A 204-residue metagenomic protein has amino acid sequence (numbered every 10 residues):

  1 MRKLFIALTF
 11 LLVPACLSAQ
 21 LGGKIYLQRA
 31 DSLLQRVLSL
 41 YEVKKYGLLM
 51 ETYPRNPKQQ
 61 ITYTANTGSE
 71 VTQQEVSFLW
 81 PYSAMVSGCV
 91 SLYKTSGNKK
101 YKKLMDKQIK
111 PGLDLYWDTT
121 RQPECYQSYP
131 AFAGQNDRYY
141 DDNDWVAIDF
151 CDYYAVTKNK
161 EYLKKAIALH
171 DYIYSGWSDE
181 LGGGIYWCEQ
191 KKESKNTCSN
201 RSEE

Functional and structural regions predicted by a protein language model:
M1-G22: Bacterial Sec-dependent N-terminal signal peptides
K3-L4, A19, Y153, T157-K164: Short secondary-structure capping/junction motifs at helix and strand boundaries
I6, S87, D144-V146: Hydrophobic side chains within alpha-helical segments
Q20-A133, K160-G183: Low-complexity, Ser/Thr/Pro/Gly-enriched N-terminal "stalk/linker" regions
E75-Y82, Q135-T157, T197-N200: Aromatic-rich carbohydrate-recognition surfaces in CAZymes
G184-E193: Active-site lining segments of carbohydrate-active enzymes
E204: Conserved small/polar residues in nucleotide/adenosyl-binding loops
